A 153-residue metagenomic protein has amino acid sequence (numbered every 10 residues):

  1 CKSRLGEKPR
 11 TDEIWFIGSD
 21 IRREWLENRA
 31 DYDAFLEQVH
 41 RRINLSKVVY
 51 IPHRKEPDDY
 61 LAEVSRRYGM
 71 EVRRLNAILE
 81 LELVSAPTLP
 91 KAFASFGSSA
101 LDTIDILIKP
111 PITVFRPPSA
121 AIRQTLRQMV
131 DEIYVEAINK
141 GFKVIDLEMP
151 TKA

Functional and structural regions predicted by a protein language model:
C1-G18: A nucleotide-sugar donor-handling region in carbohydrate enzymes
D12-E13, K47, P111-T113: Residues at the starts of beta-strands that form the adenosine-phosphate
W15-A30, A62-R73: Glycine-rich phosphate-binding "P-loop"
E24-L26, E56-A62, A121-R127: Short, charged/polar "capping" segments at the starts of alpha-helices and the immediately preceding loops
N28-R42: Well-ordered, non-membrane alpha-helical segments in soluble/globular domains
V48-R54, V114-R116: Short internal beta-strands
K55-D102: Donor nucleotide-activated moiety binding/catalytic core segment of transferases that use nucleotide-activated donors
A100-K152: Catalytic binding pocket for nucleotide-activated donors in carbohydrate/polymer assembly enzymes
